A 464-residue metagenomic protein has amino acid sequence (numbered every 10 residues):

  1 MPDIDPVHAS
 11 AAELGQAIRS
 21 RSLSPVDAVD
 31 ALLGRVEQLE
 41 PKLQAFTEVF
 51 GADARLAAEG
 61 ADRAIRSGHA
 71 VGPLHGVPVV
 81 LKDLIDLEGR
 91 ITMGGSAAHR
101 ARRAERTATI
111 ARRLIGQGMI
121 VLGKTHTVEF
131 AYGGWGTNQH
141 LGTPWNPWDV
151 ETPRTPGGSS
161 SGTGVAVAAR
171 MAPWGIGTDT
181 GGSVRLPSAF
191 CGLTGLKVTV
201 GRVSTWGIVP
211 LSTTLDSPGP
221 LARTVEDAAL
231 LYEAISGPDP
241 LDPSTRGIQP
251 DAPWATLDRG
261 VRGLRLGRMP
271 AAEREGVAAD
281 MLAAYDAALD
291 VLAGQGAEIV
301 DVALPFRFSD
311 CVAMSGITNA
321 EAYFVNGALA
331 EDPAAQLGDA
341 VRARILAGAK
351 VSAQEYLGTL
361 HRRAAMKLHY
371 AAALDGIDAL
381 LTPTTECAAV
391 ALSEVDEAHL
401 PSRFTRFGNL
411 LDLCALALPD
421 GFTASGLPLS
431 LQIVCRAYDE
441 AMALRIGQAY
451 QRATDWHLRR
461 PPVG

Functional and structural regions predicted by a protein language model:
M1-R55, G294, E355, R459-G464: An N-terminal boundary/leader segment
R21, L32, G76, G116 (+4 more regions): Glycine-rich, small-residue loops and helix-cap segments that act as flexible hinges at active-site edges
S22-D30, E59, A255, A279-A303 (+3 more regions): Acyltransferase
A54-L56, A64-H140: Acidic/His- and Gly-rich active-site-bordering loop/insert found across diverse amide/peptide-bond hydrolases
L74-G94, G260-M269, I317-A371, A417-S430: Short helix-loop capping/hinge segments that flank enzyme active sites or metal/cofactor-binding pockets
T92-A101, A278-A279, V390-A398: Glycine/threonine-rich flexible loop motifs
R106-P238, N409-Q432: Short glycine/serine-rich loop segments
K197-A283, F306, A453-G464: A short helix-breaking turn/cap at a secondary-structure junction
